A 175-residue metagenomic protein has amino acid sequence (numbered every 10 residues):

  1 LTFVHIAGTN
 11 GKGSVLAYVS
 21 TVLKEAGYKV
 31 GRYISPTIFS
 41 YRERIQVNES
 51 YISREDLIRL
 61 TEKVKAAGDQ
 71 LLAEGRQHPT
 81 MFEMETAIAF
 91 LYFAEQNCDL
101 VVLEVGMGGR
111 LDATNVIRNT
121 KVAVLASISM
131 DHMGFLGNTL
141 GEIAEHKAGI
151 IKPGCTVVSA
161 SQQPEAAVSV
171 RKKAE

Functional and structural regions predicted by a protein language model:
L1-I38, E43, V122-A123: Walker A (P-loop) phosphate-binding motif
G8, F82, S159-Q162: Glycine- and other small-residue-rich loops at beta-strand/loop junctions that grip anionic moieties
G11, T37, I52, D131 (+1 more regions): Glycine-/small-residue-rich active-site loops that bind phosphorylated ligands and cofactors
G11-L16, I34, G109-D112, L140 (+1 more regions): Short, flexible micro-motifs
V19, A89, V168-V170: Aromatic/hydrophobic pocket-lining residues that form π-stacking "cages" and hydrophobic walls in ligand
E25-R118, G134-L136, P164: ATP-dependent carboxylate-amine ligase catalytic core
L71-A73, Q96-L100, E104, T120-E175: Acidic, Mg2+-coordinating active-site environments of NTP-dependent enzymes
